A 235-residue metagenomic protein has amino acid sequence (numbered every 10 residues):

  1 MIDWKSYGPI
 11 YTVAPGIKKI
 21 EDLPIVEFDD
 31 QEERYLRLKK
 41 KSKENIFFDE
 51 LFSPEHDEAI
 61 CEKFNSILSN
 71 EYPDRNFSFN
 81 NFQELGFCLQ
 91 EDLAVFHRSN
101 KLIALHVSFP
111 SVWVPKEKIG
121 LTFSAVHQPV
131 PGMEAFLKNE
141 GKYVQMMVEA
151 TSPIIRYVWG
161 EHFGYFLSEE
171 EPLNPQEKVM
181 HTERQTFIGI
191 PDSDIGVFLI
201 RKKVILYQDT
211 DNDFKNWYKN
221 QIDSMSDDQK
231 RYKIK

Functional and structural regions predicted by a protein language model:
M1-K235: Extended, well-ordered protein cores
